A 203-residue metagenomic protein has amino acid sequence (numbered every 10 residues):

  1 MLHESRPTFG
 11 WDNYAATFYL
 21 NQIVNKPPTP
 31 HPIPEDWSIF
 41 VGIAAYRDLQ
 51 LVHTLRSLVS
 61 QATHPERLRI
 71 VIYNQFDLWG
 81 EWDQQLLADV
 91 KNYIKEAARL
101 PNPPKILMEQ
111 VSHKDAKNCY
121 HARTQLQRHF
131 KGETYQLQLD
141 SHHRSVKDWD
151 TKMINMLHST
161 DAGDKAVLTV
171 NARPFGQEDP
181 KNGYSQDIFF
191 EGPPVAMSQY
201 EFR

Functional and structural regions predicted by a protein language model:
M1-R203: Catalytic cores of eukaryotic secretory-pathway lumenal/extracellular enzymes that build and remodel glycoconjugates
